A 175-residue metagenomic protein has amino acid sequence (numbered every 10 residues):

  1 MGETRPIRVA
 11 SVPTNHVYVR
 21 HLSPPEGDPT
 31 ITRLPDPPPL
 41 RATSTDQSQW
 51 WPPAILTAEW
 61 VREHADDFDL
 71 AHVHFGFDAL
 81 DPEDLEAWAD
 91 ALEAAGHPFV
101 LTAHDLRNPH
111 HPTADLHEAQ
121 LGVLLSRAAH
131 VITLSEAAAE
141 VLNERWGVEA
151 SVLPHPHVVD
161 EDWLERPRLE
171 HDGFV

Functional and structural regions predicted by a protein language model:
M1-T45, R62, D66-F68: N-terminal subdomain of nucleotide-sugar transferases
S11, Q49-A54, W60-E83, P98 (+1 more regions): Short N-terminal targeting/anchoring amphipathic segment
V12-N15, T133-S135, H155: Replace "coordinates the UDP/GDP/TDP-sugar" with "coordinates nucleotide-activated sugar donors
D78-D84, P109-D115, V158-E161: Acidic-and-aromatic substrate-binding clefts and catalytic sites of carbohydrate-active enzymes
L85, A91-H97, R145-H157: P-loop/Walker A phosphate-binding loop and immediately adjacent motor/lid segment at beta-alpha junctions
A87-P98, A114-H130: Membrane-proximal helix-turn-helix segments that form the acceptor-binding/catalytic region of lipid-linked
A137-A139: Alpha-helix capping/helix-boundary segments
E144, P154-D172: Acidic anion/phosphate-binding donor-loop and adjacent secondary structure in glycosyltransferase catalytic cores
